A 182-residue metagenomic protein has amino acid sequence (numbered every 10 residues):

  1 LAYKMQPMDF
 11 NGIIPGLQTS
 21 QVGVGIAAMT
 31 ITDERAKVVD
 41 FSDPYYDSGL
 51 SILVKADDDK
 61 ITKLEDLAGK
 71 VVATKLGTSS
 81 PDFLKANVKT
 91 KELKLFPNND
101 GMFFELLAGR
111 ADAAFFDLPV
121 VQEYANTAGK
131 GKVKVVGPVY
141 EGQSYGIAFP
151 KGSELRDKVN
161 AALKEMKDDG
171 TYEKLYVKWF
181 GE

Functional and structural regions predicted by a protein language model:
L1-A2, S42, L64, S80-F96 (+2 more regions): Ligand-binding cleft/hinge of the Venus flytrap
L1-A28, D169: Extracytoplasmic small-molecule ligand-binding "clamshell" domains of the periplasmic binding protein/Venus flytrap
Y3-P15, D59, L76-S79, K94-F104 (+2 more regions): Short helix-initiation/N-cap motifs at beta->coil->alpha
L17-Q18, L67, L106-L107, I147 (+1 more regions): Hydrophobic residues within well-ordered alpha-helices
A27-K37, L84-A86, A108, D112-E141: A ligand-binding cleft/hinge motif common to bilobed small-molecule-binding domains
Y46-V54, L118, Q122-K164, E182: Periplasmic-binding protein-like
K55-V72: Flexible hinge/capping segments at coil-to-helix
S79-L93, V133-V136, A161-E182: Ligand-binding clefts/hinges and TM-proximal coupling segments of bilobed small-molecule sensing domains
